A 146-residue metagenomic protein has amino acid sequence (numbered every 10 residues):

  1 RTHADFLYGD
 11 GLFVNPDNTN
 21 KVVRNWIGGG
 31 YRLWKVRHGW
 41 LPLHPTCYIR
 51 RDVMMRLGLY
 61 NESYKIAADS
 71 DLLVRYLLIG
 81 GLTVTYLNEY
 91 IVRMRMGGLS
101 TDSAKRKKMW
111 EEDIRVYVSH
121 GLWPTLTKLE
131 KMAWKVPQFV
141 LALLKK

Functional and structural regions predicted by a protein language model:
R1-V22: Conserved donor NDP-sugar-binding/catalytic core segment of glycosyltransferases
F13, G98-T101: Short histidine/acidic/glycine/proline-rich micro-motifs that form metal- and phosphate-coordinating active-site loops
V14, N18-K21, G30-D52, R56 (+1 more regions): A recurrent flexible, glycine/aromatic-enriched loop bordering the glycosyltransferase active site that acts as
V23-G29, D102-A104: Short, hinge-like loop/turn segments at secondary-structure boundaries
C47, V53-G58, S63-R93: A short, conserved alpha-helix in the catalytic core of glycosyltransferases
D71-R75, E112-R115, K135: Alpha-helical elements of Rossmann-like donor-binding domains used by nucleotide-donor carbohydrate transfer enzymes
E89-Y90, D102-T127: Catalytic core of nucleotide-sugar-dependent glycosyltransferases
V118-K146: Membrane-proximal basic amphipathic "stem/tether" segments
